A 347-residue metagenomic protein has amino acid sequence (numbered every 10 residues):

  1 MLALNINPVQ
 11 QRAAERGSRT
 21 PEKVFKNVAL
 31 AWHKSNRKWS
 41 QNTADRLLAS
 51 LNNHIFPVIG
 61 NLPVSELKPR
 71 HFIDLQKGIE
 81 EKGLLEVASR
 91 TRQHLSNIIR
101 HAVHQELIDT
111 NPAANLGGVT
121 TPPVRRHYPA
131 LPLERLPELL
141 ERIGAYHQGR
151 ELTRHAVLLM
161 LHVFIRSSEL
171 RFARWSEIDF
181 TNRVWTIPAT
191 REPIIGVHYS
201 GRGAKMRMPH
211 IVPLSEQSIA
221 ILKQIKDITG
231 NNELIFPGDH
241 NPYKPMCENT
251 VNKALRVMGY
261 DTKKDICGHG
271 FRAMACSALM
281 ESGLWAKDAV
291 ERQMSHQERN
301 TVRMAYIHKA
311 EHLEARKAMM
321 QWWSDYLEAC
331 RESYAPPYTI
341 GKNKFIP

Functional and structural regions predicted by a protein language model:
L2-R12, E66-P69, R100-P123, P188 (+1 more regions): Short, charged hinge/linker segments at domain and secondary-structure junctions
I6-Q10, E15-K82, I98-H101, V119-T120 (+1 more regions): Basic/aromatic-enriched alpha-helical hairpins
R19-K23, L62-E66, I108-T110, P122-E141 (+3 more regions): DNA breakage-rejoining catalytic core of tyrosine-based enzymes
E81-H94, H104-A173, T181, R191 (+4 more regions): Basic, Lys/Arg- and aromatic-enriched nucleic-acid-binding interface segment
T110, E177-V184, D265, L284-Y306 (+2 more regions): Short, polar N-cap/turn motifs at the start of nucleic acid-interacting alpha helices
A114-G118, P129, F172-Q224, E298: Conserved tyrosine-mediated DNA breakage-rejoining catalytic core shared by Y-recombinases
P122, A130, I187-I194, I219 (+1 more regions): Catalytic-site neighborhood detector that most strongly recognizes the C-terminal catalytic loop/helix of tyrosine
E141-T153, V212, Q224-Y243, N249-R292 (+1 more regions): Short, basic (Lys/Arg/His-rich) helix/loop patches that form interaction surfaces in the mid-to-C-terminal regions
